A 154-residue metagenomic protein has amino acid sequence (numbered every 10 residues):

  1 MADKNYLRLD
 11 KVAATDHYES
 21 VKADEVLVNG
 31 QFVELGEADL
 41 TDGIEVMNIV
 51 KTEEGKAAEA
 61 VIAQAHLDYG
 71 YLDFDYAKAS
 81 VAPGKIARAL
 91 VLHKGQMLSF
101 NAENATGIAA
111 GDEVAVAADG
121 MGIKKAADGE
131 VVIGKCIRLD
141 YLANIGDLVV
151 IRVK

Functional and structural regions predicted by a protein language model:
M1-K154: Surface-exposed, low-hydrophobicity beta-strand/loop segments enriched in small/polar/acidic residues
